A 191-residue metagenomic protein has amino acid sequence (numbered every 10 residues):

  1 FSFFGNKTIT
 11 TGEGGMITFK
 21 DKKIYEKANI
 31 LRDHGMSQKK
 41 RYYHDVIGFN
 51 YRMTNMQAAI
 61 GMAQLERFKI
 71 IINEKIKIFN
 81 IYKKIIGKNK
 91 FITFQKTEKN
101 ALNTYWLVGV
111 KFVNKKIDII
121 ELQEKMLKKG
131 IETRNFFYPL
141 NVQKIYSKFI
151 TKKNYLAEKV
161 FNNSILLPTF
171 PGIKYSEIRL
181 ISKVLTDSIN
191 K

Functional and structural regions predicted by a protein language model:
F1-R32: Active-site PLP attachment segment
K20-K191: PLP-dependent aminotransferase class I/II
